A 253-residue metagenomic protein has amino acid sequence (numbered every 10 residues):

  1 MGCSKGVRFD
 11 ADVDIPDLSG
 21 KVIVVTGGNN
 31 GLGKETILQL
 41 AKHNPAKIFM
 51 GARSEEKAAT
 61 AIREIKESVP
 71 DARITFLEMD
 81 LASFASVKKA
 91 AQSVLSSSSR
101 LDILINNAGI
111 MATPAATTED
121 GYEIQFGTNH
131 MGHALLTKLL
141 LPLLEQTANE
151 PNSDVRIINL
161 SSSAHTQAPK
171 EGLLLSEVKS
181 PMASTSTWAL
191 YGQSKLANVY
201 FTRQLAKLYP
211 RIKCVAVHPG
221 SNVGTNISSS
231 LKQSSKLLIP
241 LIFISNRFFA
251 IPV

Functional and structural regions predicted by a protein language model:
C3-K232: Rossmann-fold NAD(P)H-dependent dehydrogenase/reductase core
S180-P181, S234-S245: A short C-terminal helix-loop "cap" of Rossmann-like NAD(P)-dependent dehydrogenase/epimerase domains
S194, A216, P240-V253: C-terminal helical subdomain
